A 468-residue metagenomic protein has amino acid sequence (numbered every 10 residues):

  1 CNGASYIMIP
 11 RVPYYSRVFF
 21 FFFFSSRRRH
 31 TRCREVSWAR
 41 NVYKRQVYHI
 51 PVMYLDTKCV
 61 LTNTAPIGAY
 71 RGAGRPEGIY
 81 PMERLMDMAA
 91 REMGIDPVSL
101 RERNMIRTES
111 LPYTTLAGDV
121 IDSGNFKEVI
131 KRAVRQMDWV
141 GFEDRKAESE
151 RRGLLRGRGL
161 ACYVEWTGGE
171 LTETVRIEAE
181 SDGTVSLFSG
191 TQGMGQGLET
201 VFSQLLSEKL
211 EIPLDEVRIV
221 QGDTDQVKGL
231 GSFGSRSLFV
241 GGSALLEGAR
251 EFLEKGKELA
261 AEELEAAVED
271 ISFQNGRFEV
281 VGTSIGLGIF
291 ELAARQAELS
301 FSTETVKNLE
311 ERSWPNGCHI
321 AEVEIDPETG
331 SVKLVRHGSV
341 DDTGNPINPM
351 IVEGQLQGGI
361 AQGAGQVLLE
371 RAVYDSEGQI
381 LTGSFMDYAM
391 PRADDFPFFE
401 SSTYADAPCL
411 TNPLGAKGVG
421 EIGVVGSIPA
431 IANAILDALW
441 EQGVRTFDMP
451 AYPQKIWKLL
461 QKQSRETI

Functional and structural regions predicted by a protein language model:
C1-A39, Y43-Q46: Single conserved hydrophobic/aromatic residue that forms the stacking wall/gate of nucleotide- or nucleobase-binding
R28, L171, G317-H319: Residues that act as N-cap/strand-start positions at coil-to-secondary-structure junctions
T31, T174, I320-E322: Short loop/turn microsegments at loop-to-beta-strand junctions
E35, E199, L238: Short, conserved glycine- and acidic-residue-centered signature motifs in active-site or ligand-binding loops
R40, R158-T184, S189, G193-Q196: Conserved beta-alpha junction segments in alpha/beta enzyme cores
N41-L154, R158-G159, Y163-E165, D182 (+1 more regions): C-terminal catalytic domains of large/alpha subunits in multi-subunit enzymes
Q192, L198, S427-I431: Membrane-helix boundary/coupling elements in multi-pass transport proteins
L198-L206: Thiamine diphosphate
